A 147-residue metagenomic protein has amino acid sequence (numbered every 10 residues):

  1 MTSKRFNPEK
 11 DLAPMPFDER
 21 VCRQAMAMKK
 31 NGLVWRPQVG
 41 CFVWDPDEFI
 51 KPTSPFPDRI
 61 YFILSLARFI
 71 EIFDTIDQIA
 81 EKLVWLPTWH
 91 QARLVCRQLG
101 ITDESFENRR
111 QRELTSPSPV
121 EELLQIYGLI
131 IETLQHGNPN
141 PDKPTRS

Functional and structural regions predicted by a protein language model:
T2-S147: Glycine-rich anion-binding surface patch
